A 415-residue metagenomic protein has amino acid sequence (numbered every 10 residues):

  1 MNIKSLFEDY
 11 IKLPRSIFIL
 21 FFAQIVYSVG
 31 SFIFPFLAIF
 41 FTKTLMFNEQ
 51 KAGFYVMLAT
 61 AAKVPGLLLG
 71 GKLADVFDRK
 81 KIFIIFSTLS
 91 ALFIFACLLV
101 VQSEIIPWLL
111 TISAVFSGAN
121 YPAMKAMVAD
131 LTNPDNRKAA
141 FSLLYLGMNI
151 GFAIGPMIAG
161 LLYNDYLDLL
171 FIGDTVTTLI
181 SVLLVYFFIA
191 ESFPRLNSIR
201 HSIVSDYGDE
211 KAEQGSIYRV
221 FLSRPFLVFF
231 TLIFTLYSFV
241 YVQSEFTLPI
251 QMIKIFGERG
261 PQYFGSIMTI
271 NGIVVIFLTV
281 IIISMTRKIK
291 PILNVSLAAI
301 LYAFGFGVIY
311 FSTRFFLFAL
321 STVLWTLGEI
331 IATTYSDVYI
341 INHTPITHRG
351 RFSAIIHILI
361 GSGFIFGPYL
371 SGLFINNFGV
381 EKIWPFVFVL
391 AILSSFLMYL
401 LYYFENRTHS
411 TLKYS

Functional and structural regions predicted by a protein language model:
M1-P14, S192-F230: Juxtamembrane intracellular "pre-TM" segments in multi-pass secondary transporters
Y10-T60, F226-I233, Y237-E258, Y263: Helix-loop boundary and gating motifs at the non-cytosolic
I25, E104-A119, L317-I331: Hydrophobic core of transmembrane alpha-helices in multi-pass small-molecule transporters, especially MFS/SLC-type
F32, T60-L68, F152-A153, G272-V280 (+1 more regions): Residue-level signature of mid-helix packing/kink "hotspots" within the transmembrane helices of 12-pass Major
G66-D78, L278-K290: Helix-to-loop junctions at the C-terminal end of transmembrane segments in multipass secondary transporters
K81-F95, L293-G307: Structural signature of the two symmetry-related core transmembrane helices
T111-M148: Cytoplasmic helix-loop-helix junction between adjacent transmembrane helices in 12-TM secondary transporters
N164-V176, L373-A391: A membrane-interface helix-boundary motif in multi-pass transporters
